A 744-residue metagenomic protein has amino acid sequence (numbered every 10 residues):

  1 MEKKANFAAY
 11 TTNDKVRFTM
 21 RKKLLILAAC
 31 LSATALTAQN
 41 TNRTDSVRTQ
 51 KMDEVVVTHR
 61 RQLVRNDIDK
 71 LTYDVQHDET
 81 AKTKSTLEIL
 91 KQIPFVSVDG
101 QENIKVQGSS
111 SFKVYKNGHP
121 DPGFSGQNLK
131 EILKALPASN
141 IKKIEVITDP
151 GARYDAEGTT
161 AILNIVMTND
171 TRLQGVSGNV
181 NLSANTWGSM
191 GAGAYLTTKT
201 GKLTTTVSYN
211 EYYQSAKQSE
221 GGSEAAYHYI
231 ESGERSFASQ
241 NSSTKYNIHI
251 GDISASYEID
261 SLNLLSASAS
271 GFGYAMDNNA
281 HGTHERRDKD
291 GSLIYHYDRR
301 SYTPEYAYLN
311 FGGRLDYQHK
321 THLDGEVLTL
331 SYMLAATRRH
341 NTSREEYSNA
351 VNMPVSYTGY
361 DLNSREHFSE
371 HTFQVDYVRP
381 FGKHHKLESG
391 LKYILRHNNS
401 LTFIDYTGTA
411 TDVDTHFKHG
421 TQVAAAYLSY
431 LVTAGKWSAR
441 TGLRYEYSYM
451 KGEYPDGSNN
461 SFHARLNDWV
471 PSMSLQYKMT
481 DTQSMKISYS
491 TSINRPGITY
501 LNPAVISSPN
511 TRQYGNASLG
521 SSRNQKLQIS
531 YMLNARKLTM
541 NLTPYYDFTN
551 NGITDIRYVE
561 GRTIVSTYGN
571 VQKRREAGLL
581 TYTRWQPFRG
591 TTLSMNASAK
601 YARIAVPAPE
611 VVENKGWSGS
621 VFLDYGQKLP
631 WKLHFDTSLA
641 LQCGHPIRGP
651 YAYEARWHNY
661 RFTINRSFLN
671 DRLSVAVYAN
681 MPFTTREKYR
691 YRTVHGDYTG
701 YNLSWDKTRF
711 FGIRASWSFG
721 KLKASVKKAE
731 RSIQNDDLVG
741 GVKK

Functional and structural regions predicted by a protein language model:
N40-E79, D99-Q101, Q107-S111, I147-D149: Short, acidic, small-residue-rich periplasmic hinge/interaction motif at the N-terminus of Gram-negative outer-membrane
E54, T86-I89, L129-I132, V146 (+2 more regions): N-terminal periplasmic accessory domains that precede and gate Gram-negative outer-membrane beta-barrel machines
T86, Q92, P120-T148: Short acidic/polar hinge/loop motifs at secondary-structure boundaries that mediate gating or recognition
L87-D121: Extracytoplasmic beta-strand/coil segments of soluble accessory domains associated with Gram-negative outer-membrane
N164-V180, S219, S223, F237 (+10 more regions): Surface-exposed extracellular loop regions of Gram-negative outer-membrane beta-barrel proteins
D361, E370-Q374, V413-T415, G420-V423 (+5 more regions): Outer membrane beta-barrel strand-and-loop segments of large Gram-negative receptors, especially TonB-dependent
Y449-K451, D481-K526, Y546-V565, P682-G696: Surface-exposed extracellular loop regions of Gram-negative outer-membrane beta-barrel proteins, predominantly
G616-K744: Conserved C-terminal beta-signal and adjacent last beta-strands/turns of outer-membrane beta-barrel proteins
